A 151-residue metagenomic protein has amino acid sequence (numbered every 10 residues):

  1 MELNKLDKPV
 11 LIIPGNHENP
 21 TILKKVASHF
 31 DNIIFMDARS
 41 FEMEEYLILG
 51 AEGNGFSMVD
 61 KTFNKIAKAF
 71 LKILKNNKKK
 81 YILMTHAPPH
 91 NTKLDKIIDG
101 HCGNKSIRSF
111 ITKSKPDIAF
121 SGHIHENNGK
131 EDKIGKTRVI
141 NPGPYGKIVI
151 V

Functional and structural regions predicted by a protein language model:
M1, F35-M36, A67-L71, N104-R108 (+1 more regions): A generic local structural motif
M1, Y81-K115: Active-site-proximal segments of metal-dependent phosphoesterases and phosphodiesterases across multiple
M1-M43, P142-G146: Core catalytic region of metal-dependent phosphoesterases/phosphodiesterases, especially metallo-beta-lactamase-like
M1-N4, N19-D31, V59-K61, L94-K96 (+1 more regions): Metal-dependent catalytic neighborhoods of phosphoester/phosphodiester hydrolases
P9-N16, I34-D37, I82-H86, I111 (+2 more regions): Active-site neighborhood of phospho(di)ester-bond hydrolases with catalytic His/Asp-centered motifs
H17-E18, G53-G55, P88-P89: Short, glycine/serine-rich, charged loops/turns that create anion-binding and catalytic segments at active sites
S40-E45, M58-T62, K75, K105-D117 (+1 more regions): Binuclear metal-dependent phosphoesterase catalytic core
E44-K80, I97-R108: Binuclear metal-dependent hydrolase catalytic cores centered on His/Asp/Glu-rich metal-binding motifs
